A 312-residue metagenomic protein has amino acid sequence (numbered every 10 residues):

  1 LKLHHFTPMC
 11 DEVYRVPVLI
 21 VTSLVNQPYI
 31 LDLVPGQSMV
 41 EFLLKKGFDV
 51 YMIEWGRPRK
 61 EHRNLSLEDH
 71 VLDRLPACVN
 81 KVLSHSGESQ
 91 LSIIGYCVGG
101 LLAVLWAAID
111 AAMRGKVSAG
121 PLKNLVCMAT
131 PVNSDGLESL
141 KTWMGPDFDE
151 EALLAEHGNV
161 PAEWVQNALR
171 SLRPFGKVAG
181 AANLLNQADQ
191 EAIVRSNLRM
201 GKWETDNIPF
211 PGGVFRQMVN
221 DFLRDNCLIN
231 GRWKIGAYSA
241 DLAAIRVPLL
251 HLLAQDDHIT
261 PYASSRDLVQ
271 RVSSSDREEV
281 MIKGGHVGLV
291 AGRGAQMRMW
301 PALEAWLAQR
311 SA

Functional and structural regions predicted by a protein language model:
L1-R59: Short, surface-exposed "cap/lid" segments of acyl-processing enzymes
N64-H85: Alpha/beta-hydrolase active-site loop
S84, E88, L102-G213: Alpha/beta-hydrolase-fold enzymes
I94-A103: Gly/Ala-rich beta-loop-alpha elbow adjacent to hydrolase catalytic centers
N226, D256-T260: Acidic catalytic loop of the alpha/beta-hydrolase fold
I245, H251-L253, D257: Short beta-strand/loop motif that positions the catalytic acidic residue of the alpha/beta-hydrolase fold
V247, P261-Q270: Short alpha-helix in the alpha/beta-hydrolase fold that links the catalytic acid
I259-Y262, E279, K283-R298: Catalytic histidine-centered segment of alpha/beta-hydrolase-like enzymes
